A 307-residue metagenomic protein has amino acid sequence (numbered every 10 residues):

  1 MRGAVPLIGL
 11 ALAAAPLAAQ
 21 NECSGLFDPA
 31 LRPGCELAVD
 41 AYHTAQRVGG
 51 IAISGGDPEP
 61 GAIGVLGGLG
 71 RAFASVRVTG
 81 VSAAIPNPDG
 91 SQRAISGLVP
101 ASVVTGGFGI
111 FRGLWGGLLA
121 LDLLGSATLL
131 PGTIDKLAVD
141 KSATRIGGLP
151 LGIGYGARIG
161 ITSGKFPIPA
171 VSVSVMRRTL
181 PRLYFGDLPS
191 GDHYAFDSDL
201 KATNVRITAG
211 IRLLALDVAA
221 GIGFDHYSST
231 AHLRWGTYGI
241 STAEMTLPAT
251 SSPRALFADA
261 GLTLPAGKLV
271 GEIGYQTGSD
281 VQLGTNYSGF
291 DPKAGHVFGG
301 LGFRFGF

Functional and structural regions predicted by a protein language model:
Q20-I153, I161-S163: Transmembrane beta-barrel domains of Gram-negative outer membranes and organellar outer membranes
N21-G25, S251-L256, G261-F307: Predominantly the C-terminal beta-signal and adjacent terminal strand-loop region of outer-membrane beta-barrel
G68-A72, G97-V104, G147-I153, D197-T203 (+3 more regions): Residues that define the transmembrane beta-barrel architecture of outer-membrane proteins
G68-A74, G117-L121, K165-V171, T203 (+4 more regions): Outer-envelope beta-barrel architecture signal
A72-V76, G106, L123-A127, A157 (+6 more regions): Membrane-embedded beta-strand positions of outer-membrane beta-barrel proteins
V78-A84, I110, A127-T133, I161 (+6 more regions): Transmembrane beta-strands of outer-membrane beta-barrel pores
I85-S91, T133-A143, R182-D192, S229-E244 (+1 more regions): Outer-membrane beta-barrel translocator domains and adjoining extracellular loop/strand segments of Gram-negative
F166-R254, D259: Detector for outer-membrane/organellar transmembrane beta-barrel domains, recognizing the amphipathic beta-strand
